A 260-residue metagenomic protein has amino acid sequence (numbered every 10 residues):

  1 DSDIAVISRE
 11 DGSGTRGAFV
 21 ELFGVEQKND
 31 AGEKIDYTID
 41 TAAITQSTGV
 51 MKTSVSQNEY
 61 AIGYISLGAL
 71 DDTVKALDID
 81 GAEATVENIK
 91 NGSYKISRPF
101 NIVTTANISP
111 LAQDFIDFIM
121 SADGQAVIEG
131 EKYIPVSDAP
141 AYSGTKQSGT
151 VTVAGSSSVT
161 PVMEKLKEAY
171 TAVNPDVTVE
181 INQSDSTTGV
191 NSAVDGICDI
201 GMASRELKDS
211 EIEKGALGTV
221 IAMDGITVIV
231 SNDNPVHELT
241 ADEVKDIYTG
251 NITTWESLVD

Functional and structural regions predicted by a protein language model:
D1-D260: Exported/periplasmic ABC-transporter solute-binding proteins
